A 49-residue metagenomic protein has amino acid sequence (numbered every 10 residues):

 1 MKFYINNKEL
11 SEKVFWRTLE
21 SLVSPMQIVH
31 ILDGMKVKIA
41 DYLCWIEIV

Functional and structural regions predicted by a protein language model:
M1-V49: Acidic, low-complexity, intrinsically disordered interaction modules
